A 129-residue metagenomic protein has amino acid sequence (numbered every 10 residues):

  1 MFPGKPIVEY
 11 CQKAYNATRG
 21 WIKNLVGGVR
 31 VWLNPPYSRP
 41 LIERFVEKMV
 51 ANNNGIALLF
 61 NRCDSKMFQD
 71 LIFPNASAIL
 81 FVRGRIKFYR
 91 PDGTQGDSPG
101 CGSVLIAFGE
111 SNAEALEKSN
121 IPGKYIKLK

Functional and structural regions predicted by a protein language model:
M1-K129: Class I S-adenosyl-L-methionine-dependent methyltransferase catalytic core
